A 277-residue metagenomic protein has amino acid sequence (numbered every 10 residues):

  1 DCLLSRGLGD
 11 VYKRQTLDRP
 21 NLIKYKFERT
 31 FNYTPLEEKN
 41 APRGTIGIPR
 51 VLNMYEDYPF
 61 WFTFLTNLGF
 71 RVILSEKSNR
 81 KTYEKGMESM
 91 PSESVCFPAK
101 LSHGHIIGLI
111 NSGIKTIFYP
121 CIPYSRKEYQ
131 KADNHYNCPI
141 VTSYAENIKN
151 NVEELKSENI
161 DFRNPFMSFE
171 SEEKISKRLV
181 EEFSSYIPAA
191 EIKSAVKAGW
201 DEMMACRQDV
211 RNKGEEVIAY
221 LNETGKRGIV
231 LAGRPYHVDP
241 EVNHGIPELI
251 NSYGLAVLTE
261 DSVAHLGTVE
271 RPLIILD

Functional and structural regions predicted by a protein language model:
C2-Y12: Single conserved hydrophobic/aromatic residue that forms the stacking wall/gate of nucleotide- or nucleobase-binding
P20-P42, P165-A264: A charged, amphipathic alpha-helical module
G44-M87: TRNA-binding/sensing appendages of the translation machinery
R50-E56, S78-N79, C96-K100, C121-R126 (+4 more regions): Gly/Ser/Thr-rich loops at beta-strand to alpha-helix junctions that form or flank small-molecule/cofactor-binding
Y58-F60, E84-S89, K127-Y136, E173-V180 (+3 more regions): Short acidic, glycine/serine/threonine-rich loops at helix termini
F70-S94, N164-E172, L255-L276: Short connector loops at secondary-structure junctions
S89-M90, C96-N164: N-terminal glycine-rich phosphate/adenylate-binding segment common to multiple enzyme folds
